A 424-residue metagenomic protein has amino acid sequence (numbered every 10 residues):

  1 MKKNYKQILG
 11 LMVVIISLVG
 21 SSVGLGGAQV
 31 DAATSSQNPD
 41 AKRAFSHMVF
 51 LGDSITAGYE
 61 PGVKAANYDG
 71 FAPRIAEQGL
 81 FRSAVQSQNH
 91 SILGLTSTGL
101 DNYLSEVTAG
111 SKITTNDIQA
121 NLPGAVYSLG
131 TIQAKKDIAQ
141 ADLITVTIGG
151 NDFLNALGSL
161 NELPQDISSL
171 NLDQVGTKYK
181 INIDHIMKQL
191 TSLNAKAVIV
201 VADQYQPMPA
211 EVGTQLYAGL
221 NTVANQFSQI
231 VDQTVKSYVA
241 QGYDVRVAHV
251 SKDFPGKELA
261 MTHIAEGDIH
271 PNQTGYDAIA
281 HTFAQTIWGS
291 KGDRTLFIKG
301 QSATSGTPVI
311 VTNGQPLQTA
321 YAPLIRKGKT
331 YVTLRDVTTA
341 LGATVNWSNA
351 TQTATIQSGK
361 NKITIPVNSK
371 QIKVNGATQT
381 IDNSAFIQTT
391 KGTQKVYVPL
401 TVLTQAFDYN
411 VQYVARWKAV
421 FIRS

Functional and structural regions predicted by a protein language model:
K2-V30: Sec-dependent N-terminal signal peptides of Gram-positive bacterial secreted proteins and lipoproteins
S22-A32, Q285-S424: Primary recognition of N-terminal secretory signal peptides and signal-anchoring hydrophobic helices
D31-L104: Serine-esterase "nucleophile elbow" of acetyl-processing enzymes
H47-G52, T56, Q86-S91, D142-T147 (+2 more regions): Structural recognition of the beta-strand scaffold that forms the well-ordered cores of secreted hydrolase catalytic
S54-G58, I92-T98, G149-L154, Y205-P209 (+2 more regions): Solvent-exposed loop/turn segments at secondary-structure junctions within structured extracellular/periplasmic domains
L95-A120, M261-H270, K360-K362: Charged, often glycine-rich, active-site loop that binds/positions anionic groups
S105-Q174: Oxyanion-hole/transition-state-stabilizing segment in secreted/luminal serine hydrolases and related acyltransferases
Q204-S302, F386: Catalytic His-Asp segment of secreted/periplasmic serine-dependent ester chemistry enzymes
